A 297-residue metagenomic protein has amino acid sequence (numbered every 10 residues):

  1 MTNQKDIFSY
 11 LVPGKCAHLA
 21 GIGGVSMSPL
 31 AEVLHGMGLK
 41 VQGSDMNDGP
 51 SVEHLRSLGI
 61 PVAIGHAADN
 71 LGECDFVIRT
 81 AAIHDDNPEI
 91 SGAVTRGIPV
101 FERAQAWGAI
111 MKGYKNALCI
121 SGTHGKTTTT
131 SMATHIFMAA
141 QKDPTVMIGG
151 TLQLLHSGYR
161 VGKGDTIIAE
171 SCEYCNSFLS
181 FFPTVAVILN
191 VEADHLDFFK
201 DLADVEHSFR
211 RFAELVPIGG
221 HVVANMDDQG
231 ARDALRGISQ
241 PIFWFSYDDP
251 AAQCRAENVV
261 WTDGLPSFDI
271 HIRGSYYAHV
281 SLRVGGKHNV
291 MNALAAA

Functional and structural regions predicted by a protein language model:
M1-E102, A106, H221, Q229 (+4 more regions): N-terminal leader/targeting and accessory segments in enzymes
F8, V33-G36, R56, N70 (+4 more regions): Phosphate-binding loop of NTP-binding sites
S26-P29, L154-L155, L265: Short N-terminal binding/cap micro-motifs at the start of the first secondary-structure element
P144, C254, Y276-V280: Short beta-strand segments
G164, P183, C254-E257, G264-F268: Change "...and in nucleic-acid phosphodiester-cleaving endonucleases..." to "...and in nucleic-acid processing enzymes
N176, V280-K287: A short glycine-threonine-serine/GTX helix/turn-capping micro-motif
D263-P266, V284-A295: Short glycine/threonine-rich catalytic loop with a Thr-x-Gly-x-Asp
S267-I270, V280: Short beta-strand motif preference
